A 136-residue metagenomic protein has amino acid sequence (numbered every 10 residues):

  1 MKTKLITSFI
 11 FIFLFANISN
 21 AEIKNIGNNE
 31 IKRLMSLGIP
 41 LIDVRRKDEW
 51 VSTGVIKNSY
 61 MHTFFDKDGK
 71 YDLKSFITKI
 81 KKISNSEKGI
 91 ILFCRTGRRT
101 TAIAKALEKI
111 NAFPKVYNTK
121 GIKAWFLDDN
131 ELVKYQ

Functional and structural regions predicted by a protein language model:
K2-T3, S19-N28, R33-L37, K47-G89 (+1 more regions): Rhodanese-like catalytic fold shared by cysteine-dependent sulfurtransferases and DSP/PTP-type phosphatases
L5-F15: Sec-dependent N-terminal signal peptides
L41-D43: Structural scaffold elements adjacent to functional motifs in cytosolic proteins
L92-C94: Short, surface-exposed ligand- or partner-binding patches at beta-edge/loop junctions that are enriched in aromatics
